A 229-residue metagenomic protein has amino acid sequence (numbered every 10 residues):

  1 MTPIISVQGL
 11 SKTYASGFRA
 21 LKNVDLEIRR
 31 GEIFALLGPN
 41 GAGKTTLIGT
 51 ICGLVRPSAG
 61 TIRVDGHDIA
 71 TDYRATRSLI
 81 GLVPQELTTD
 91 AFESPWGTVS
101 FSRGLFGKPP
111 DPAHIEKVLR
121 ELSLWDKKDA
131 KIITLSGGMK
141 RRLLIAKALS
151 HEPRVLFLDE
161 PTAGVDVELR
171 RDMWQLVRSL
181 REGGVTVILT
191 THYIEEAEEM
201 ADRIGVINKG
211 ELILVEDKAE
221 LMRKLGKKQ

Functional and structural regions predicted by a protein language model:
G60-T71, A75-T76: Conserved ABC transporter NBD signature motif
S100, G104-K127: Conserved ABC ATPase "signature" region
K131-L135: Conserved ABC ATPase signature
E152: Conserved catalytic motifs of ABC-family nucleotide-binding domains
L156-D159: Catalytic Walker B motif of ABC-type/P-loop ATPase nucleotide-binding domains
W174-Q229: ABC transporter nucleotide-binding domain
